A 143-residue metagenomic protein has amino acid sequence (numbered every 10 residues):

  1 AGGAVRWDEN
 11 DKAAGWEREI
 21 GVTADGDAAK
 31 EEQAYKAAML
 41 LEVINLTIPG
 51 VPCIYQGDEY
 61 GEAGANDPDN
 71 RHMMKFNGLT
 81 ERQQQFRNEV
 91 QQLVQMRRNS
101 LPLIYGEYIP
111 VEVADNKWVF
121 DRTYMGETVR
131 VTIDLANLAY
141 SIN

Functional and structural regions predicted by a protein language model:
A1-N143: Active-site and adjacent substrate-binding regions of carbohydrate-active enzymes
